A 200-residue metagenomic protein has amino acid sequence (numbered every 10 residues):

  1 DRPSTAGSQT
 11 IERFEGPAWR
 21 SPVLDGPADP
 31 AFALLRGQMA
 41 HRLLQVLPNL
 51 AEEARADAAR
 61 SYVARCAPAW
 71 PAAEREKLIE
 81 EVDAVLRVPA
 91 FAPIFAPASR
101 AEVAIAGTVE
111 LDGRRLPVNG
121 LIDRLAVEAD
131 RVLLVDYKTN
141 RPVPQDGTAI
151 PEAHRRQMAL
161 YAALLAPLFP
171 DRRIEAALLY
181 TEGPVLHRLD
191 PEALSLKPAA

Functional and structural regions predicted by a protein language model:
D1-A200: Structural signature of nuclease core domains in nucleic-acid processing machines
